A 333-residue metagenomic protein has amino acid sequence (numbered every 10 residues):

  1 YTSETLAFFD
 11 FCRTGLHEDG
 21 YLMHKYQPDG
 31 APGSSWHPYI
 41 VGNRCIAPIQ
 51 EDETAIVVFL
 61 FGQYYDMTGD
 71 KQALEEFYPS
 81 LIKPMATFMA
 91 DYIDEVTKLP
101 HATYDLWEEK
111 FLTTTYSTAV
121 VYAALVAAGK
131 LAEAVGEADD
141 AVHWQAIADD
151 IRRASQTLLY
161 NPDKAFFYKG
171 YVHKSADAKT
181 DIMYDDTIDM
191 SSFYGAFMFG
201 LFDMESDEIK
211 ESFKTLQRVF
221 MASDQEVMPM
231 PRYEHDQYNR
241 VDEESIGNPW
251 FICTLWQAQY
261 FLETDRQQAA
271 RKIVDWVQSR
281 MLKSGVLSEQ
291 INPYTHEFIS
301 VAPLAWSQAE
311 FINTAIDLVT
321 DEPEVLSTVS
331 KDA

Functional and structural regions predicted by a protein language model:
Y1-G15, K71-M89, A134-L158, E205-V219 (+2 more regions): Extended, well-ordered alpha-helical scaffold segments
Y1-S3, I46, I56-A73, V120-E137 (+4 more regions): Well-ordered alpha-helical scaffold segments within catalytic/enzyme domains
T2-T68, Q72-E95, I273-A305: Helix-terminus loop motifs that line ligand-binding clefts
S3, P48-I56, F77-S80, L112-A124 (+3 more regions): Aromatic- and histidine-enriched alpha-helix N-cap/loop-to-helix transition segments that scaffold the rims
T14-Y39, T114-A119, A141-I252: Extended ligand-binding clefts on enzyme/binding-domain cores
Q27-D29, H101-E109, G170-K174, E234-D236 (+1 more regions): Short linear capping/connector segments at secondary-structure termini
A31-P32, D242-C253, R271-A333: CBM-like carbohydrate-recognition segments
M85, M89-Q156: Internal metal/ion-chelating core segments
